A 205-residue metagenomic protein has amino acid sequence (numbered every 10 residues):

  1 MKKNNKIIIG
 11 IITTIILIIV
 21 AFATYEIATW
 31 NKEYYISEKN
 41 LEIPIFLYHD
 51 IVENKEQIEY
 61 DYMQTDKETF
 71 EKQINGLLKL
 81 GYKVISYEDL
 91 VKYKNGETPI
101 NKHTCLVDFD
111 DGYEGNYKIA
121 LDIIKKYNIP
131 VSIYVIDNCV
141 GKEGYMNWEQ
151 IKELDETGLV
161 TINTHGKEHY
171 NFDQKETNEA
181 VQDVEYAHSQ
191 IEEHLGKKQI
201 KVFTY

Functional and structural regions predicted by a protein language model:
M1-I7: Short, Lys/Arg-rich N-terminal segment immediately upstream of the first membrane anchor
I7-C105: N-terminal pre-catalytic segment of deacetylase/amide-hydrolase enzymes
L41-N54, Y60-M63, H103-C105, E114-L121 (+1 more regions): Metal-dependent polysaccharide deacetylase catalytic core of the NodB/CE4 family, i.e., the active-site-bearing domain
D110-D111: Noncatalytic alpha-helical scaffolds and linker/capping helices
